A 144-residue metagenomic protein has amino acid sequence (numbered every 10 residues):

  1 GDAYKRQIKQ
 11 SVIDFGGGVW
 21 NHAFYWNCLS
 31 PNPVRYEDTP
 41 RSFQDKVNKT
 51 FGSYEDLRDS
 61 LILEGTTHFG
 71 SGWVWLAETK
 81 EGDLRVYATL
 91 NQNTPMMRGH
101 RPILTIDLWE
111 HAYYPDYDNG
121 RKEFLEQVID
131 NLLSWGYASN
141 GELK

Functional and structural regions predicted by a protein language model:
G1-Y4: Short, small-residue-biased leader/transition segments that mark boundaries at the very start of proteins
V12, G16-G18, Y25-E78: All-alpha RGS (Regulator of G-protein Signaling) helical domain and cognate RGS-like helical scaffolds
V19-H22, H111: Histidine-centered active-site/metal-ligand motif
A23, N27-C28, P33, N119 (+2 more regions): A generic secondary-structure signal for well-formed alpha-helical elements
P31, L143-K144: Surface-exposed helix-capping loop/turn segments at secondary-structure junctions
L63-G136: An amphipathic alpha-helical core segment
